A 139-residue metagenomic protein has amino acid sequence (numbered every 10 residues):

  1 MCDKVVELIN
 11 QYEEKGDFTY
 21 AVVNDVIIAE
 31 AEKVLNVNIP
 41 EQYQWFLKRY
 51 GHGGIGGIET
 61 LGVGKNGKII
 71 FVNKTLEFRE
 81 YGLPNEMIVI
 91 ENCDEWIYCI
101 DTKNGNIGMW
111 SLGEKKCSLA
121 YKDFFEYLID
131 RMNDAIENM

Functional and structural regions predicted by a protein language model:
M1-Y98, N104, A135-M139: A surface-exposed partner-binding patch
C117-D134, N138: Compact, glycine/acidic-enriched structural inserts
